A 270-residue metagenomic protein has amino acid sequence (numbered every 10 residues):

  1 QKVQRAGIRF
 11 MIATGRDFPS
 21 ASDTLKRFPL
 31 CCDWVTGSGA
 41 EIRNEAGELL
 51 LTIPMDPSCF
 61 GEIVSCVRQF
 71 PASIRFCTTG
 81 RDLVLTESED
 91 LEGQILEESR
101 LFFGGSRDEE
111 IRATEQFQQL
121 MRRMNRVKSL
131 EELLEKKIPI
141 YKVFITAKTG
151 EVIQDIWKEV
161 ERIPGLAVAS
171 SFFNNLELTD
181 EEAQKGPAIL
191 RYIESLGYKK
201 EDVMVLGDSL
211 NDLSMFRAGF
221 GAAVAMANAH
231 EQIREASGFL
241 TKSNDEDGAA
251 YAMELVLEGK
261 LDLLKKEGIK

Functional and structural regions predicted by a protein language model:
Q1-G104, D108: Active-site phosphate-binding/coordination module
R5, E161, N175-K270: Mg2+-dependent phosphoryl-transfer enzymes with acidic/Ser/Thr/Gly-rich catalytic loops
T14, T78, A147, G207 (+1 more regions): Short beta-strand/turn micro-motifs composed of small residues that flank or help shape donor/cofactor-binding pockets
D17, S170-S171, D245: Short loop/turn segments at beta->alpha junctions
S22-K26, G47-E48, W157-K158, R217-A218 (+2 more regions): Short amphipathic alpha-helical segments
F28-L30, S38, F70, I163-P164 (+2 more regions): Short, structured coil segments at secondary-structure junctions
C31-G37, V168-A169, A223-A227, T241-S243: Short hydrophobic/aromatic-enriched beta-strand-loop microsegments
C66, F70-A72, C77-M204: Conserved acidic, metal-coordinating active-site core of Asp-based, Mg2+-dependent phosphoryl-transfer enzymes
